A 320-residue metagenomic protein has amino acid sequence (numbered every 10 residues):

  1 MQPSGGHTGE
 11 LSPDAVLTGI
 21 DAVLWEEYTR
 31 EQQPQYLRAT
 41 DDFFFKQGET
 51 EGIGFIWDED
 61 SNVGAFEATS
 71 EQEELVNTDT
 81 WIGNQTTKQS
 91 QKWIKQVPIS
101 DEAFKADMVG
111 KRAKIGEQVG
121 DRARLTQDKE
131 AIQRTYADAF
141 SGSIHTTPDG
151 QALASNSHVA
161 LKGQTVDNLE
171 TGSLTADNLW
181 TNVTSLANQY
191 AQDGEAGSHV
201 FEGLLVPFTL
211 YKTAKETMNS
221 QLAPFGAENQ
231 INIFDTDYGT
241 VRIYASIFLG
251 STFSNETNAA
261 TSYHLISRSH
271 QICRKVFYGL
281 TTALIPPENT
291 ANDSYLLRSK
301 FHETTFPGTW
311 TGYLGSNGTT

Functional and structural regions predicted by a protein language model:
M1-Q32: N-terminal alpha-helical "arm" segments
Q2-T8, G150-N188, V200-G203, L210-T320: Sequence/fold signature of self-assembling virion shell proteins
W25-W93: Assembly/oligomerization interface modules of large self-assembling protein complexes
G54-E59, P98, L205, I266-S267 (+1 more regions): Residues in well-ordered beta-strands of folded domains
F55-W57, N62-A65, A139-S157: Active-site acid/base region of carbohydrate-active enzymes
N84-S143, L204, Y295-S299: Long, contiguous amphipathic alpha-helices that act as assembly "spine/axial" helices in icosahedral shell and virion
A123, Q127-E130, Y190, F208 (+1 more regions): Sec/Tat-exported extracytoplasmic proteins
A191-G197: Surface-exposed acidic, glycine-flexible loop patches that form ligand/cofactor-binding and adhesion interfaces
